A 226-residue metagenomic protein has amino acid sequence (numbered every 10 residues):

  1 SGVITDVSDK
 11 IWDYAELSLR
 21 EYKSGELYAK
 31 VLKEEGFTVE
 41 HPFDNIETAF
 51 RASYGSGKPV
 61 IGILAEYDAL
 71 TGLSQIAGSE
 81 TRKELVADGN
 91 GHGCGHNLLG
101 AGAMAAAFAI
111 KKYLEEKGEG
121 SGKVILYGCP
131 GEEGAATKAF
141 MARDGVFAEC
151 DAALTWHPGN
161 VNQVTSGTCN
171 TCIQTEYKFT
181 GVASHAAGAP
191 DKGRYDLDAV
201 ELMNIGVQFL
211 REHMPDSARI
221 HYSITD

Functional and structural regions predicted by a protein language model:
S1-H92, N97-V124: Acidic/His- and Gly-rich active-site-bordering loop/insert found across diverse amide/peptide-bond hydrolases
T48, L70-G72, T81-G91, N97-L98 (+1 more regions): Histidine/acidic-residue-rich, glycine-tolerant segments that coordinate divalent metal ions
